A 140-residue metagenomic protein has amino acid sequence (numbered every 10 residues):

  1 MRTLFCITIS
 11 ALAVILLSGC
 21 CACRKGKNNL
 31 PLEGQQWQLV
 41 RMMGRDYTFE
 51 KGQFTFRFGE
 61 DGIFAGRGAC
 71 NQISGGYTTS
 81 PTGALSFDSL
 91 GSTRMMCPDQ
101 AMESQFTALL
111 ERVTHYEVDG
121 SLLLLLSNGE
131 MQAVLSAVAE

Functional and structural regions predicted by a protein language model:
M1-R2: N-terminal secretory signal peptides that target proteins for export/translocation
F5-S10, G19-E140: Lipid interaction determinants
